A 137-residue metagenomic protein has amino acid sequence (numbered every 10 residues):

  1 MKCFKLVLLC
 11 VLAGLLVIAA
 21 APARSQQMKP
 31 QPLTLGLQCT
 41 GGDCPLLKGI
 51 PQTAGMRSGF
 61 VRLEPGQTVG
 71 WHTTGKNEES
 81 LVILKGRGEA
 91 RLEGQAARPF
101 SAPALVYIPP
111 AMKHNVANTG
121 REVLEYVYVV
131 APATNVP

Functional and structural regions predicted by a protein language model:
F4, I18-R57, E64, G70-W71 (+3 more regions): A short, N-terminal "cap"/entry segment at the start of jelly-roll beta-barrel domains of the cupin/DSBH fold
V7-I18: Bacterial N-terminal signal peptides
L47-I50, V69-T74, L92, A117-T119: Short histidine-centered beta-strand/loop micro-motifs that create catalytic or ligand/metal-coordination sites
A54, K76, Q95, R121-E122: Short strand-connecting beta-turns/loops that link adjacent beta-strands
R57, N77, P110: Exposed loop/turn and edge beta-strand positions of beta-sandwich/beta-sheet ligand-binding modules
T68, E78-A102, M112: A short beta-strand-loop-beta hairpin characteristic of the jelly-roll/cupin
P110-N135: Ligand-binding loop in jelly-roll beta-barrel domains
